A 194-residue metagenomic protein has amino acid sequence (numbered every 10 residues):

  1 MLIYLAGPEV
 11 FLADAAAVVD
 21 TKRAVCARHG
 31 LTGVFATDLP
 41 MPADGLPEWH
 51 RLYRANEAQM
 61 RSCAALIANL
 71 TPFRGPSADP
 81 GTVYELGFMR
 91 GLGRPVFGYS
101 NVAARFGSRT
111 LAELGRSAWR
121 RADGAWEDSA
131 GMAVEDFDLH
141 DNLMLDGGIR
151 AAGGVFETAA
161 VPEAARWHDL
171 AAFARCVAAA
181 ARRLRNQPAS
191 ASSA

Functional and structural regions predicted by a protein language model:
M1-A194: Conserved catalytic or regulatory cores that recognize and/or transform ribose-phosphate-containing ligands
